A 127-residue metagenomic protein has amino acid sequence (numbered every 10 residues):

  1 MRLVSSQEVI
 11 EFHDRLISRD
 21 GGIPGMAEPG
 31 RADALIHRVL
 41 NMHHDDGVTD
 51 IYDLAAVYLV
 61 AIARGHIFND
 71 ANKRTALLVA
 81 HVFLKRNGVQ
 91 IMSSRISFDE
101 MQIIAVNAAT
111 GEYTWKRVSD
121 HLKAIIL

Functional and structural regions predicted by a protein language model:
M1-L127: FIC/Doc superfamily catalytic core
